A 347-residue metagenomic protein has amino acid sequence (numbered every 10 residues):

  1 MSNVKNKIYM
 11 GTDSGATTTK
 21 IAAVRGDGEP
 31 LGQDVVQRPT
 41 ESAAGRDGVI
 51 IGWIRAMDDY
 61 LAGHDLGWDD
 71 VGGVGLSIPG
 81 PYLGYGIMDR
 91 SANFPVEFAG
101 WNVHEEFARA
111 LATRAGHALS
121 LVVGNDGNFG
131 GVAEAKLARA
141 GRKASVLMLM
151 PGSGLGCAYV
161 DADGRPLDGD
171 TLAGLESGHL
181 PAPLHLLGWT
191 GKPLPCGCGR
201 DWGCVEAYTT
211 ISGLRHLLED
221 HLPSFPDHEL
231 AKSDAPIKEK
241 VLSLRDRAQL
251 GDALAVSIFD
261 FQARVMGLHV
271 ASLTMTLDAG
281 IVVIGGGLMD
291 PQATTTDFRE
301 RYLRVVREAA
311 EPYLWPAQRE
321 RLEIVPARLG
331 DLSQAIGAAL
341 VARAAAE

Functional and structural regions predicted by a protein language model:
V4-I8, A22-R25, G32-V35, A43-R46 (+2 more regions): Glycine/GP-enriched mid-protein hinge/lid loop-to-helix segment characteristic of carbohydrate kinases
N6-G80, I87-D89, G100, A115: Conserved phosphate-binding loops in N-terminal lobes of ATP-dependent enzymes of the actin/Hsp70/sugar-kinase
T12-T18, M150-G154, G287: A short acidic Gly-Thr/Ser loop motif
S42-G67, C204-Y208, G213-V283, P291-T294 (+3 more regions): Adenine-nucleotide phosphate-binding core of ATP-dependent small-molecule kinases
A43, D47-I51, D70-V74, G80-L147 (+2 more regions): Glycine-rich phosphate-binding loop and adjoining helix at the ATP-binding site of ATP-dependent phosphoryl-transfer
V74-G80, P151-S153, G280-P291: Glycine-rich beta-strand-to-loop/alpha-helix junction loops that act as flexible
V122-G124, E323-A327: General small-molecule cofactor/ligand-binding pocket signal
D126, G152, A338: Active-site glycine-centered loops adjacent to acidic/histidine catalytic or metal-binding residues that shape
